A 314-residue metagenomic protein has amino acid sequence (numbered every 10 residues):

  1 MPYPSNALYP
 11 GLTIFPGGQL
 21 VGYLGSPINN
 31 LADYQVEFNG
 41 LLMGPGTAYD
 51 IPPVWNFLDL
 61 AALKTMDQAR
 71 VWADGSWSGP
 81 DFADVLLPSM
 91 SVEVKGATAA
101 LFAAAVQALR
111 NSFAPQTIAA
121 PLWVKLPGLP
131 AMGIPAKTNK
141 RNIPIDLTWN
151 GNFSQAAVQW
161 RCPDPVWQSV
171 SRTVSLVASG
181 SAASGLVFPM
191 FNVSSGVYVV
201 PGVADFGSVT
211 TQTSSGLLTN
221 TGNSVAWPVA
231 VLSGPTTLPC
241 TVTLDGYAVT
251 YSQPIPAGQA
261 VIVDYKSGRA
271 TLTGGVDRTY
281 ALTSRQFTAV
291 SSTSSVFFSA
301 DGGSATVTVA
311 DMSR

Functional and structural regions predicted by a protein language model:
M1-D67: Polar/acidic, low-complexity leader/linker segments enriched in S/T/G and N/D
P2-Y9, T173-R314: Intrinsically disordered, low-complexity segments enriched in serine, threonine, and glycine
Y9, A99-R141: Short, acidic/charged, Gly/Pro-enriched secondary-structure junctions
D50-S89, I143-I145: Short, solvent-exposed beta-alpha or beta-beta edge segments that form flexible loop/patches at the rim of ligand
W72-A100, G151-P165, S294: Oligomerization/assembly interface segments of phage tail-like spikes and tubes
F82-L86, A114-Q116, N150-S154, G222-S224 (+3 more regions): Solvent-exposed loop and beta-edge segments used for protein-protein assembly and interaction
F102-I118, W167-V187: Charged, amphipathic alpha-helical segments and their flanking helix caps
W123-S169: Short beta-strand and beta-hairpin "edge-sheet" elements
